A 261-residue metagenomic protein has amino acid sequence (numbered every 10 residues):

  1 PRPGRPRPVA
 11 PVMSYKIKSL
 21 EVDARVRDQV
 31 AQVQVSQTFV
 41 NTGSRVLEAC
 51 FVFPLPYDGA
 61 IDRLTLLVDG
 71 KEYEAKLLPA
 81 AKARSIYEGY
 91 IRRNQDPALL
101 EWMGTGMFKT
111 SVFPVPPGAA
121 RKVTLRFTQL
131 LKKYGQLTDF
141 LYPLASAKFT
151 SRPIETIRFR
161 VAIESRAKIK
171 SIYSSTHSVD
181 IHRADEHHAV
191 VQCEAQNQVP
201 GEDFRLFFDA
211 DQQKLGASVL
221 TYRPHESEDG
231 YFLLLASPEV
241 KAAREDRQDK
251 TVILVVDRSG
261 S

Functional and structural regions predicted by a protein language model:
P1-A236, A242: Subset of Sec-pathway N-terminal targeting signals
S237, R247, V256: Cleft-lining beta-strand/loop regions that shape enzyme active-site pockets
A243-D249: Flexible hinge/switch segments at interdomain interfaces of large molecular machines
I253: Hydrophobic "anchor" residues on beta-strands that sit immediately upstream of conserved functional sites
R258-S261: Short acidic, Gly/Ser-rich segments with clustered Asp/Glu that frequently serve as metal-coordination loops in enzyme
